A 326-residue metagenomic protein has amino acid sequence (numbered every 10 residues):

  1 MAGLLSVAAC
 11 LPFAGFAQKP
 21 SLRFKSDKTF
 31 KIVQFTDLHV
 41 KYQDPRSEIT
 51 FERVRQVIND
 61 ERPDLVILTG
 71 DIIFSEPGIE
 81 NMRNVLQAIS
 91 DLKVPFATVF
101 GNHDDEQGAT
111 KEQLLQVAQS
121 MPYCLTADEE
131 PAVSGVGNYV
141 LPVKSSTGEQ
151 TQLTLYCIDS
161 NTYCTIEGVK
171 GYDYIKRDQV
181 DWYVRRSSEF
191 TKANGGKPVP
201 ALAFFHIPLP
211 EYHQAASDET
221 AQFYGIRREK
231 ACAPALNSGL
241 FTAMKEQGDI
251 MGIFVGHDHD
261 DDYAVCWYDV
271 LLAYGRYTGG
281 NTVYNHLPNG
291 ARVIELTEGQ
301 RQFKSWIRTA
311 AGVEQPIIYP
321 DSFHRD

Functional and structural regions predicted by a protein language model:
F16-A88: N-terminal active-site segment of His-dependent metallophosphoesterases
S21, S26, V140-S145, L240-Q247 (+1 more regions): Binuclear metal-dependent phosphoesterase catalytic core
T29-Y42, Q152-N161, F204, L271-Y277: Active-site-proximal beta-strand elements of phosphoester/diester hydrolases
V33-F51, I72-E80, E106, Y123-L125 (+3 more regions): Acidic/histidine-rich helix-loop elements that form or flank divalent-metal/phosphate-binding sites at the catalytic
K41-Q43, F74-P77, T98-T110, Y163-I166 (+3 more regions): Active-site environment of divalent metal-dependent phosphoester hydrolases
P45-R46, G70-A88, D105-Y123, A215 (+1 more regions): Metal-dependent catalytic neighborhoods of phosphoester/phosphodiester hydrolases
R62-D64, T154, V169-D262: His/acidic metal-ligating clusters that form di-metal
R83-G196, R292-T297: Extended active-site neighborhood of metal-dependent phosphoesterases/phosphodiesterases
